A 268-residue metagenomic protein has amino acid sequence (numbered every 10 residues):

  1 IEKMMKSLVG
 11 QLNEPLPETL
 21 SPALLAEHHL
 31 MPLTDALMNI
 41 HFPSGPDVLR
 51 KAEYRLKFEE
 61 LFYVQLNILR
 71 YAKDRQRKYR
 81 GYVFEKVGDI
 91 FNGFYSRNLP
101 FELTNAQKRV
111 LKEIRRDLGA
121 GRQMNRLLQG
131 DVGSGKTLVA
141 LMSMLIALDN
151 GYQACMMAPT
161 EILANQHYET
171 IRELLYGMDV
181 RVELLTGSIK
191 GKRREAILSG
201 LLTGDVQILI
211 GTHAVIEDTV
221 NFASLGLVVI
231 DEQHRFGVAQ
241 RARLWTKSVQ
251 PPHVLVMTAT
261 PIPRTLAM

Functional and structural regions predicted by a protein language model:
I1-N98: Upstream accessory/linker segments immediately N-terminal to the RecA-like ATPase cores of bacterial MutS and a subset
Y79-Q129: Conserved pre-motif I regulatory segment
G119-L128, L138, G151-A154, V206 (+1 more regions): Pre-Walker A (Motif I) flank of P-loop NTPase domains
N125, V139-Y168, Y176-R181: Conserved SF1/SF2 helicase motif Ia
L163-G200: Conserved helix-turn-beta segment of the N-terminal RecA-like "Helicase ATP-binding" lobe in SF1/SF2 helicases
S188-L209, I216-L225: Conserved motor-coupling elements within RecA-like helicase/translocase cores
T212-H213, D231-E232: Walker B catalytic acidic pair
F222, G226-L227, Q233-M268: Post-DEXD/H (motif II) to motif III coupling segment of the RecA-like Helicase ATP-binding lobe
